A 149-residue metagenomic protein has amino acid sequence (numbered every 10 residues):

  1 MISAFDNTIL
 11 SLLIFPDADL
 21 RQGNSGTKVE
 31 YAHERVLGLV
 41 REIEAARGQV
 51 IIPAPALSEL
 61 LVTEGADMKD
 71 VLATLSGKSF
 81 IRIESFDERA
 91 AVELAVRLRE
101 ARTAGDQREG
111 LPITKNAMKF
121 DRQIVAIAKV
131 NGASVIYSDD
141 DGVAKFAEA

Functional and structural regions predicted by a protein language model:
M1-I52, L61-K78: Short, well-structured N-terminal submotif of metal-dependent ribonuclease cores
L10, L57, V143-A144: A generic structural signal for short hydrophobic patches within well-formed alpha-helices
I14-P16, K129, E148: Short, function-defining helix-loop hinge/capping sites that tune catalysis or transport
P55-L57, F86: Histidine- and/or cysteine-centered catalytic micro-motif in compact active-site loops
E59, T74, E93-R97: Generic beta-strand or strand-like secondary-structure segments
E64, K69, D141-A149: C-terminal/domain-terminus segments
I81-D141, K145: Active-site neighborhoods of divalent-metal-dependent phosphate/nucleic-acid chemistry enzymes
